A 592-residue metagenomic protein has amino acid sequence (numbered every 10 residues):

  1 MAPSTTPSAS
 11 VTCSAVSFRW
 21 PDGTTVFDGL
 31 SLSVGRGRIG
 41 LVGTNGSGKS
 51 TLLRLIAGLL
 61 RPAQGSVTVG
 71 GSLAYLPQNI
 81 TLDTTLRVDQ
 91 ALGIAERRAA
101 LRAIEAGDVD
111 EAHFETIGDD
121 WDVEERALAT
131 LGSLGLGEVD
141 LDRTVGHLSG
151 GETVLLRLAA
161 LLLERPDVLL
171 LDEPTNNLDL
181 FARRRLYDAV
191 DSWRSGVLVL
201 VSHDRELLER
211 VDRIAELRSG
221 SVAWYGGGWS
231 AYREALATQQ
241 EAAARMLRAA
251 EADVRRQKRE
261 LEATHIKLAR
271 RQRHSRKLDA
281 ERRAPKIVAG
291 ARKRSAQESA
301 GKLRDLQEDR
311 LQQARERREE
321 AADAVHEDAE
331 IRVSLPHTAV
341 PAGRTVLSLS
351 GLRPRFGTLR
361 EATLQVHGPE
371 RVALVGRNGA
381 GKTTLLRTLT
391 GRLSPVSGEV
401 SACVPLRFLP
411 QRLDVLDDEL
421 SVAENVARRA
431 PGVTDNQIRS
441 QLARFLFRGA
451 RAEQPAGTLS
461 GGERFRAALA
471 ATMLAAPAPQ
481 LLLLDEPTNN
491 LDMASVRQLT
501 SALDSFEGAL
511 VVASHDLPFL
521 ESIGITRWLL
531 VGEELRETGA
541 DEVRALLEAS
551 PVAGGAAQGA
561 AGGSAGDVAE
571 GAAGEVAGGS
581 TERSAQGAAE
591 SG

Functional and structural regions predicted by a protein language model:
A2, L82-G150, R412-L481, E486 (+2 more regions): ABC-family P-loop ATPase nucleotide-binding domains
A2-R19, R97-V154, A235-F356, A553-G555 (+1 more regions): Coupling and communication elements adjacent to P-loop NTPase active sites across diverse families
C13-V16, G23-G37, G65, L349-H367 (+1 more regions): Conserved beta-strand
R36-I39, T51-A112, G368-N436, H515 (+1 more regions): ABC ATPase nucleotide-binding domain signature region
T85-L86, Q90, G220-R245, V531-A556 (+1 more regions): Conserved beta-strand-loop-alpha-helix hinge in the C-terminal portion of ABC ATPase nucleotide-binding domains
L158, L186, L469: Hydrophobic anchor residue at the start of the ABC signature
L169-E173, L178, L409, L481-E486 (+1 more regions): Catalytic Walker B motif of ABC-type/P-loop ATPase nucleotide-binding domains
D204-R210, A231, D414-V415, D516-S522: Conserved H-loop
